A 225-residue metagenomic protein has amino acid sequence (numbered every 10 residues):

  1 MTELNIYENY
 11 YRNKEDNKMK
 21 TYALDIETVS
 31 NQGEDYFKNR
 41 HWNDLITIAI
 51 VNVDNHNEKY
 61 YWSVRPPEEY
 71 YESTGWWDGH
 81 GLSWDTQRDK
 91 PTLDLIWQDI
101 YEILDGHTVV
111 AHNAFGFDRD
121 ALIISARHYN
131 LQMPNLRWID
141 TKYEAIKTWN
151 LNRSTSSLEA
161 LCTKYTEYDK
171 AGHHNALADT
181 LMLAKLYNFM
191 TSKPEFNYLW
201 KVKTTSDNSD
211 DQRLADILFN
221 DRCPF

Functional and structural regions predicted by a protein language model:
E3-Y10, K164, A184-F225: Acidic two-metal-ion nuclease catalytic site recognized across multiple nuclease folds, prominently DnaQ/RNase D-T
Y10-I123, H128, N135, L158-Y168 (+1 more regions): Conserved non-catalytic scaffold segment of RNase H-like nuclease domains
L24, I139, A178: Active-site flanking residues adjacent to catalytic metal/cofactor-binding acidic residues
M133-I139: Short hydrophobic/aromatic-enriched beta-strand-loop microsegments
I139-T155: Short alpha-helix plus adjacent loop in nuclease-associated cores
A176-L186: Alpha-helical transmembrane segments that form the membrane-embedded catalytic/substrate-binding core of multi-pass
